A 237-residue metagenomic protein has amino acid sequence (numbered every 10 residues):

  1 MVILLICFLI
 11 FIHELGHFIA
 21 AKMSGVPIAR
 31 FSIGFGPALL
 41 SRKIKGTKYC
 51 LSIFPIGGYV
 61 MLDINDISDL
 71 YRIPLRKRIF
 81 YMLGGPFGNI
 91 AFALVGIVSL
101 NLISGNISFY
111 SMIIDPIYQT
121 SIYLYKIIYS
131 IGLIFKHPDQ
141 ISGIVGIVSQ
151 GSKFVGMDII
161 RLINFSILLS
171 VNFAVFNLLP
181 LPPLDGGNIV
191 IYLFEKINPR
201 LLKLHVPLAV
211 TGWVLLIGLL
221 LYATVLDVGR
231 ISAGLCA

Functional and structural regions predicted by a protein language model:
M1-S68, L169, L179-L184, I189-E195: Small-residue-rich helix-interface/hinge motifs
S68-I90, L94-F173, V190-T211, L215 (+1 more regions): Functional transmembrane alpha-helices
F176: Positively charged, phosphate-engaging catalytic surfaces used for nucleic-acid and nucleotide handling
